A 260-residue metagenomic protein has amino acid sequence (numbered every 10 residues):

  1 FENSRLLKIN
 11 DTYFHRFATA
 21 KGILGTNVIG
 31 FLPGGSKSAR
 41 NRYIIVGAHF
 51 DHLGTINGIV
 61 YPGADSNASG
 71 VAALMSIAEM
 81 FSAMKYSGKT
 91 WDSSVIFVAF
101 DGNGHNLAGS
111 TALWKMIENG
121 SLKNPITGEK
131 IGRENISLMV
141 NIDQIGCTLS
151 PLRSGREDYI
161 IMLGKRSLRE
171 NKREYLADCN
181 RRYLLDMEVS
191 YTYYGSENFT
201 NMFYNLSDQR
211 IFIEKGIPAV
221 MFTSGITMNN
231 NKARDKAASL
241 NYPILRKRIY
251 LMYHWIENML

Functional and structural regions predicted by a protein language model:
F1-P33: A non-catalytic alpha/beta surface segment that caps or lines the substrate-entry region of metallo-dependent hydrolase
L7, A20-I23, S36-K37, F50-G54 (+5 more regions): Solvent-exposed loop/turn segments at secondary-structure junctions within structured extracellular/periplasmic domains
F14-T19, N57-N67, A99-F100, T127 (+3 more regions): Second-shell loop/turn segments in exported
N27-F31, Y43-G47, I96-A99, S137-I142 (+5 more regions): Structural recognition of the beta-strand scaffold that forms the well-ordered cores of secreted hydrolase catalytic
G30, V46-G47, D51-L107, M252: Alpha-helical metal-binding/catalytic segments enriched in His/Glu/Asp
R40, A64-A72, G104-A108, I131 (+3 more regions): Soluble non-cytosolic domains of exported or imported proteins
F100-R210, A219: Metal-dependent peptidase/peptidase-like ectodomains
T223-L260: His/Asp/Glu-rich mid-to-C-terminal helical/loop segments that flank catalytic regions of hydrolases
